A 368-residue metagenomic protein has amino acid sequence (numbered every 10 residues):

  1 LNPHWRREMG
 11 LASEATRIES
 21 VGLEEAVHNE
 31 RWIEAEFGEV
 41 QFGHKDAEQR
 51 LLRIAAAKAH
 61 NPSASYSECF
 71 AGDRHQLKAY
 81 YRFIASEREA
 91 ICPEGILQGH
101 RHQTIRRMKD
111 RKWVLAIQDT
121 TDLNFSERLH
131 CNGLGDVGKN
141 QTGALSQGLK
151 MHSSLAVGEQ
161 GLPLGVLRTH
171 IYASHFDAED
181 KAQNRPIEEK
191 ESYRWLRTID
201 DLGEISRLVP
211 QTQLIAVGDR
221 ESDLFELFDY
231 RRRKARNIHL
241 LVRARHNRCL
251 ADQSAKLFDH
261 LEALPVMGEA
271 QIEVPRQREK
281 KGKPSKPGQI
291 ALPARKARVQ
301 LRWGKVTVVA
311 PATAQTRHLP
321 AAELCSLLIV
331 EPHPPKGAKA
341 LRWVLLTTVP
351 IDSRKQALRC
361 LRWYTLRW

Functional and structural regions predicted by a protein language model:
N2-K150, L155-W368: Single, function-defining residue in the core of a domain
